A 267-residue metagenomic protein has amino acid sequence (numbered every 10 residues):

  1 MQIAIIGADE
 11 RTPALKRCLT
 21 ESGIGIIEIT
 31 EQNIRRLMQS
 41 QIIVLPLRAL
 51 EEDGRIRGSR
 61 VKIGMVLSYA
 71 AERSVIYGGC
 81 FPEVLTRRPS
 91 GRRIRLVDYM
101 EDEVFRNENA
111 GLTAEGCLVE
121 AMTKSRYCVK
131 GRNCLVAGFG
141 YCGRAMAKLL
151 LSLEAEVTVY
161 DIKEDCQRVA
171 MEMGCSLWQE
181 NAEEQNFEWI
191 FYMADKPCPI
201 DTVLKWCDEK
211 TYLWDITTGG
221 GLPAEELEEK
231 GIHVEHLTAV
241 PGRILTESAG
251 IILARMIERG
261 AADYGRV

Functional and structural regions predicted by a protein language model:
M1-R87, L96, G250, R255-V267: N-terminal ligand-binding/catalytic initiation module
Q2, R73, K130-N133, K210: Phosphate-coordination loops involved in phosphoryl transfer and adenosine-cofactor binding
A4-A14, L19, K130-L150: Glycine-rich adenosine-cofactor-binding loop
E10, E164-D165, T218-G220: Helix N-cap at the beta1-alpha1 junction of Rossmann-like dinucleotide-binding domains, i.e., the first residues
S22-Q32, L153-M173: NAD(P)-binding Rossmann-fold cofactor-contacting core
P46, I56, G78-C80, L96-D102 (+6 more regions): Conserved mixed alpha/beta catalytic, RNA-binding, or beta-rich assembly cores of soluble enzyme, regulatory
R48-E51, K62-R73, A170-I244: Rossmann-like adenosine-cofactor binding region
R92-G131, G219-V267: Adenosine-phosphate binding glycine-rich loop
